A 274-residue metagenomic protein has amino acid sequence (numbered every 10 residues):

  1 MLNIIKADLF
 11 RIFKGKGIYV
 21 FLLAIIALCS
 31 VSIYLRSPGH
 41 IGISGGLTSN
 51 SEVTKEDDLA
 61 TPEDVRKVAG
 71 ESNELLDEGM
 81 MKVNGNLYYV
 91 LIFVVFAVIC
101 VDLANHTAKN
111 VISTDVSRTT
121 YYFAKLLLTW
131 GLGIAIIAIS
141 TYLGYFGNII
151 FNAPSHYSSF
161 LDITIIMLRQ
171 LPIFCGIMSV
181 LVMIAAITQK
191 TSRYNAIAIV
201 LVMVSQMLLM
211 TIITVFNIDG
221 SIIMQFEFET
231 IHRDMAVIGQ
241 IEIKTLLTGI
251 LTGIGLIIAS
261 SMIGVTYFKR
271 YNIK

Functional and structural regions predicted by a protein language model:
M1-I26: Aromatic- and glycine-rich beta-strand/loop motifs that create alpha-glucan
D8-R11, I254-K274: Junction motif at the cytosolic side of a transmembrane helix
G15-K16, S117, Q189-T191: Short loop-to-helix capping motifs
L22-V98, Y122-S192, I199, M203-M207 (+1 more regions): Secretory targeting signals
I33-H40, T214, G264, F268-Y271: Transmembrane helix-loop junctions and nearby membrane-interface residues
G42-L47, D219-G220, N272-K274: Short, Lys/Arg-enriched, Gly/Pro-containing loop segments at transmembrane-helix junctions of multi-pass membrane
V95-T114, R118, L126: Transmembrane helix boundary and interhelical loop/hinge segments in multi-pass membrane proteins
V215-I238: Short hydrophobic, aromatic-rich alpha-helical segments embedded in or entering the lipid bilayer of multi-pass
